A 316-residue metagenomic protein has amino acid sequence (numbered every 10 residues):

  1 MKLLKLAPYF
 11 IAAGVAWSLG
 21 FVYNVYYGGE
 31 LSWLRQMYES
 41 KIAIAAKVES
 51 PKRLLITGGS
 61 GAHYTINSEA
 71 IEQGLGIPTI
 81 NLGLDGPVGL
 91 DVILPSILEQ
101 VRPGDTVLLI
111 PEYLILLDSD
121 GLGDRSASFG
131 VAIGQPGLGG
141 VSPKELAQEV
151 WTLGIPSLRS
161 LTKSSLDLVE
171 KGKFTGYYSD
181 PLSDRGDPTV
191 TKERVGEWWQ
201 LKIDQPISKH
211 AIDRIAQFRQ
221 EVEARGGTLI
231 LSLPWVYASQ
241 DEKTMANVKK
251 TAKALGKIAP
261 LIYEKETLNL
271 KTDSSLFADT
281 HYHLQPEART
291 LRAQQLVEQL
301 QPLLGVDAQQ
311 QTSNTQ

Functional and structural regions predicted by a protein language model:
L4-V25: Hydrophobic membrane-insertion alpha-helices, especially the h-region of bacterial N-terminal signal peptides
Y26-I44: Alpha-helical transmembrane signal-anchor/signal-peptide segments
L54-G58, L284: Short hydrophobic beta-strand that contains or immediately precedes a catalytic carboxylate
T57, G61-V141: Membrane-embedded segments
G86-L90, P206-A211, Y237-T244: Acidic-and-aromatic substrate-binding clefts and catalytic sites of carbohydrate-active enzymes
R125-R225: Secreted/periplasmic serine-hydrolase-like ester/acetyl group-modifying domain
A216-T244: Active-site segments of SGNH/GDSL-like serine hydrolases that catalyze O-acetyl group transfer/hydrolysis on lipids
K249-N314: C-terminal regions of proteins
